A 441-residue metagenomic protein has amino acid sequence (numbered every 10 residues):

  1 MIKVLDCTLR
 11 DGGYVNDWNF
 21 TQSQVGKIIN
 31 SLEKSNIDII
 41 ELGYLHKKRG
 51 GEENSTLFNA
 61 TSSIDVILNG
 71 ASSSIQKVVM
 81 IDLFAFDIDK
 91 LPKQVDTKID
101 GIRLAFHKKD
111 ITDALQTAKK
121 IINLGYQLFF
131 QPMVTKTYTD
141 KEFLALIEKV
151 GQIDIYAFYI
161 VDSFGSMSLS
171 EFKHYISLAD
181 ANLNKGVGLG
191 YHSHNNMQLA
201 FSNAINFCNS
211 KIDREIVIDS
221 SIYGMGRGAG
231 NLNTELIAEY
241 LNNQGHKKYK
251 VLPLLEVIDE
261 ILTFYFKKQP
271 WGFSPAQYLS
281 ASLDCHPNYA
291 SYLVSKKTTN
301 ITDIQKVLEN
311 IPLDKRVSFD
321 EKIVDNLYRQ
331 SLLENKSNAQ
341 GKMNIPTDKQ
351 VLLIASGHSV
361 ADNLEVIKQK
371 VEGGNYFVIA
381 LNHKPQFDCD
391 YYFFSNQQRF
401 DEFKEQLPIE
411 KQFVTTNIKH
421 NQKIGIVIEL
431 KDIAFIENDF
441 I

Functional and structural regions predicted by a protein language model:
M1-N338: Catalytic cores and adjacent flexible loops of soluble metabolic enzymes that perform enolate/carbanion chemistry on
K3-T8, Q350-H358, V378-L381: Short, hydrophobic/glycine-enriched beta-strand segments
L45-N54, F84, S359, H383-Q386 (+1 more regions): Short active-site-proximal "capping" loops at secondary-structure junctions
Q76, G101, Q350-L352, F377 (+2 more regions): Structural motif
M80, A105, Q131-M133, L353-A355 (+3 more regions): Short beta-strand segments
D89, A114, S170, F201 (+4 more regions): Short glycine-/acidic-enriched loop or helix-start segments at secondary-structure transitions that form or flank
Y328-N375, Q386-C389, D401-E405: N-terminal donor/sugar-recognition subdomains of glycan-related enzymes, prototypically the membrane-proximal stem
K370-F377, L381-I441: Acidic/Gly/His-enriched mid-domain segments of enzyme catalytic cores or analogous surface patches that mediate
